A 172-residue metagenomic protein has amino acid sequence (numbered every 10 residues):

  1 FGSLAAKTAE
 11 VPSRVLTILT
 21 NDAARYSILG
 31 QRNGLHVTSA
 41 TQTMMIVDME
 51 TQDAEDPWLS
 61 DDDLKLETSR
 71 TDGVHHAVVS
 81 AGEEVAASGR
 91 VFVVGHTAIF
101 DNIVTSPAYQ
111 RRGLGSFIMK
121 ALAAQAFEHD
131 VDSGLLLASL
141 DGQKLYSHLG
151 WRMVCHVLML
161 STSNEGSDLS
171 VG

Functional and structural regions predicted by a protein language model:
F1-L59: Acyl-donor-binding surface of acyltransferase catalytic domains
P12-N21, A126-A138: Conserved GNAT acetyl-CoA-binding A-motif
T20, H36-V47, L137, R152-V171: Conserved catalytic-core motifs of GNAT/GCN5-like acyltransferases
A23-H36, S116, E128, L140-V157 (+1 more regions): Conserved active-site alpha-helix within GNAT-family acetyltransferase domains
S60-E67: Short, basic/aromatic recognition patches
T68-S106: A conserved beta-strand-loop-helix scaffold within acyl/acetyltransferase catalytic domains
T105, R111-A124, H148: Conserved acetyl-CoA-binding loop-helix of GNAT-fold acetyltransferases
